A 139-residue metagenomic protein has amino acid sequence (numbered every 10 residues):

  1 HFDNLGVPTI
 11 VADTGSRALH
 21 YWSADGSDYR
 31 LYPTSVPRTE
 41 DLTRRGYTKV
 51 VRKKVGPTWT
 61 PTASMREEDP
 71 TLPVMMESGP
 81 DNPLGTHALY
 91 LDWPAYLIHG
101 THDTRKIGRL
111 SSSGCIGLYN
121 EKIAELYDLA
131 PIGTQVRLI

Functional and structural regions predicted by a protein language model:
H1-K49, G56-T58, V74, I139: Intrinsically disordered, low-complexity, Pro/Ser/Thr/Asn/Gly/Ala-rich spacer/linker segments adjacent to signal
L5, L42-G46, K54, T58-I139: Exported/periplasmic cell-wall-interacting domains
